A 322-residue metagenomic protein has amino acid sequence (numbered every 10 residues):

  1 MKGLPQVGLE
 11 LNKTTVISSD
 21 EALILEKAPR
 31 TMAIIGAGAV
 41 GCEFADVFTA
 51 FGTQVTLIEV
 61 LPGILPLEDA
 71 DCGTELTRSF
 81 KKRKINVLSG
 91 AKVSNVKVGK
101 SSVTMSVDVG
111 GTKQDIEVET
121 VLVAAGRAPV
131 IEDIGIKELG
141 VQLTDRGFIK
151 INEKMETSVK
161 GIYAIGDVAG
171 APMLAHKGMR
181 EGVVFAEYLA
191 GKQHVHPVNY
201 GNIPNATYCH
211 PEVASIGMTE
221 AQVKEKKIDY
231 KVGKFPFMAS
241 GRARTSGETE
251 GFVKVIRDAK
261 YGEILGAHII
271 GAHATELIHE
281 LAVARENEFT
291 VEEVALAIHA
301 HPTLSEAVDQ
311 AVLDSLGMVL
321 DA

Functional and structural regions predicted by a protein language model:
M1, L23, A39-V40, D71 (+1 more regions): Residue-level detector of alpha-helix initiation sites
E10-A28, D115-Q193: FAD-site-proximal beta/loop scaffold in flavoenzymes
E26-E68, S102, L174: Rossmann-like NAD(P)H-binding beta-loop-alpha module
V40-F44, I131, L277: Short glycine/serine/threonine-rich phosphate/pyrophosphate-binding segments that cradle anionic phosphate groups
F51-E153, M218, E225: A Rossmann-like FAD-binding core segment of flavoenzymes
E68-E75, S79, I165-E225, H301-A322: A conserved FAD-binding loop/helix module that cradles the flavin
I203, C209-A322: Flexible, glycine-rich terminal cap/loop adjacent to redox cofactors in electron-transfer oxidoreductases
